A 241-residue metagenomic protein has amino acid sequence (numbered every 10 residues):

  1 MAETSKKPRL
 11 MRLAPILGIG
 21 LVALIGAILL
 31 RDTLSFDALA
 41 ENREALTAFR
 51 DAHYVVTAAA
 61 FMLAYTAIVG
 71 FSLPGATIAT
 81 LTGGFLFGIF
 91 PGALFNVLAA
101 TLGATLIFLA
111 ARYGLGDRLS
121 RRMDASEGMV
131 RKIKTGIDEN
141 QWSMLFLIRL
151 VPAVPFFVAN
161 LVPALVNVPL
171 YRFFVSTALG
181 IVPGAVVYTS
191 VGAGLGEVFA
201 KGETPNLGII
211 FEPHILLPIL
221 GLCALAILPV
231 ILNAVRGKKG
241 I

Functional and structural regions predicted by a protein language model:
A2-K6, L13, L24-M62, T101-V158 (+3 more regions): Membrane-interfacial helix-loop-helix
L10-L21, P213-A224: Hydrophobic H-region at the start of alpha-helical membrane spans
P15-G26, N167-V186: Hydrophobic alpha-helical membrane-insertion segments
L63, A67, L94, L98-L102 (+2 more regions): Hydrophobic residues within alpha-helical transmembrane segments of multi-pass solute transporters/permease subunits
Y65-L94, A153-L161, Y171, I181-V187: Transmembrane helix boundary and interhelical junction motifs in multipass membrane proteins
T80-L81, F108, D117, N160-L161 (+3 more regions): Transmembrane alpha-helix boundary and packing residues in multipass membrane permease domains and related
A100-A104, G114, I181-T189: Transmembrane alpha-helices and adjacent helix-loop boundaries
I181, A185-V198, E203: Non-cytoplasmic
